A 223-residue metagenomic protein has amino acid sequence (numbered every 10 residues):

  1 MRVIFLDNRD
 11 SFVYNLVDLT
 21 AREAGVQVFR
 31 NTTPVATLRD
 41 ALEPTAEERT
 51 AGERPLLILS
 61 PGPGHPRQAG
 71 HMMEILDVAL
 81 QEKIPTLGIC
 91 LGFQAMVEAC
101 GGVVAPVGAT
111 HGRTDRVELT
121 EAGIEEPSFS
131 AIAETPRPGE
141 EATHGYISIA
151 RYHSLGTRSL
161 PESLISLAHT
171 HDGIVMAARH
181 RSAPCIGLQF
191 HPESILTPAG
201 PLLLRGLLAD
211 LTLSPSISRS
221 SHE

Functional and structural regions predicted by a protein language model:
M1-I4, P55: Extreme N-terminal starter segment of soluble prokaryotic enzymes
V3-T20, N31: N-terminal beta1-alpha1 ligand-phosphate binding loop
G25-V35: A short beta-strand-loop structural module common to alpha/beta enzyme folds
V35-E53: Short amphipathic alpha-helix with an adjacent loop that forms part of the alpha/beta core around
E53-E126, A131: Cysteine-nucleophile active-site neighborhood
S128-F129, Q189-P198: Phosphate-binding/catalytic loops
S128-S182: Catalytic beta-strand/loop cores that center a nucleophilic Ser/Cys/Thr and support acyl-enzyme chemistry
I195-E223: Acyltransferase
